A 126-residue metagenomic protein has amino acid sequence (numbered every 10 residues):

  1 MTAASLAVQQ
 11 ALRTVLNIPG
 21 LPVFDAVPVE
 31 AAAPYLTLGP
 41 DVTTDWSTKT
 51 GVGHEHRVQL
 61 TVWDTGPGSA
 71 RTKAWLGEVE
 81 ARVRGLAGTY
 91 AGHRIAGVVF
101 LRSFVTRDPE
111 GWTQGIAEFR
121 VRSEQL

Functional and structural regions predicted by a protein language model:
M1-E30, P40-L126: Charged, amphipathic alpha-helical segments and their flanking helix caps
Y35: Short beta-strand-centered segments that line the small-molecule binding cleft or hinge of alpha/beta clamshell
